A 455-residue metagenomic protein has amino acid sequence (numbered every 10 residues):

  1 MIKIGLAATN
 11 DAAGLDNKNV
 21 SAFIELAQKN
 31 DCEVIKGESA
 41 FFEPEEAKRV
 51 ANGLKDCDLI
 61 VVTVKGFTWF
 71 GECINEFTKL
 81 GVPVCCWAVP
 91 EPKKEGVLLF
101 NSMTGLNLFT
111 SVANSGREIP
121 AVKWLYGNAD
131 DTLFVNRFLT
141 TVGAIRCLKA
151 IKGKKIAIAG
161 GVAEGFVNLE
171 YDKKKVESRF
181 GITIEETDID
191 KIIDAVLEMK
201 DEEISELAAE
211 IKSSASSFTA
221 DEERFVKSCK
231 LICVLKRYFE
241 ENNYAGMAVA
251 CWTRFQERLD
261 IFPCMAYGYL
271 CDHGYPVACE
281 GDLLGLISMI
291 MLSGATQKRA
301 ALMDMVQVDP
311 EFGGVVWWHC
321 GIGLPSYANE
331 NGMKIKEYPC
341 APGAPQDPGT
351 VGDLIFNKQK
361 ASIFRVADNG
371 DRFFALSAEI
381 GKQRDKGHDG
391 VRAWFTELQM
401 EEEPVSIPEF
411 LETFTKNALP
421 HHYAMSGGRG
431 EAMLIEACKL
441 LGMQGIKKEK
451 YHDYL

Functional and structural regions predicted by a protein language model:
M1-D16, G153-V162: Short beta-strand segments enriched in small/hydrophobic residues
T9-S21, V97-T104, E164-L169: Glycine- and acidic-residue-enriched helix-capping/strand-helix junction motifs
C32-K55, D194-E203: N-terminal beta-loop-helix "entrance" segment that forms/cooperates in small-molecule cofactor or anionic ligand
F41-K152, G165, V315-V316: Cofactor- and metal-binding active-site motifs of prokaryotic enzymes that mediate redox/radical or nucleophilic
W69-G81, Q256-G268, E402-S406: Short Gly/Thr/Asp-enriched flexible loops that form oxyanion-binding sites at enzyme active sites
T104-K298: Conserved, well-structured core segments that form the ligand-binding/active-site neighborhood of functional domains
G274-G390: C-terminal catalytic subdomain
P345-L455: Extended hydrophobic packing segments that form well-structured cores
